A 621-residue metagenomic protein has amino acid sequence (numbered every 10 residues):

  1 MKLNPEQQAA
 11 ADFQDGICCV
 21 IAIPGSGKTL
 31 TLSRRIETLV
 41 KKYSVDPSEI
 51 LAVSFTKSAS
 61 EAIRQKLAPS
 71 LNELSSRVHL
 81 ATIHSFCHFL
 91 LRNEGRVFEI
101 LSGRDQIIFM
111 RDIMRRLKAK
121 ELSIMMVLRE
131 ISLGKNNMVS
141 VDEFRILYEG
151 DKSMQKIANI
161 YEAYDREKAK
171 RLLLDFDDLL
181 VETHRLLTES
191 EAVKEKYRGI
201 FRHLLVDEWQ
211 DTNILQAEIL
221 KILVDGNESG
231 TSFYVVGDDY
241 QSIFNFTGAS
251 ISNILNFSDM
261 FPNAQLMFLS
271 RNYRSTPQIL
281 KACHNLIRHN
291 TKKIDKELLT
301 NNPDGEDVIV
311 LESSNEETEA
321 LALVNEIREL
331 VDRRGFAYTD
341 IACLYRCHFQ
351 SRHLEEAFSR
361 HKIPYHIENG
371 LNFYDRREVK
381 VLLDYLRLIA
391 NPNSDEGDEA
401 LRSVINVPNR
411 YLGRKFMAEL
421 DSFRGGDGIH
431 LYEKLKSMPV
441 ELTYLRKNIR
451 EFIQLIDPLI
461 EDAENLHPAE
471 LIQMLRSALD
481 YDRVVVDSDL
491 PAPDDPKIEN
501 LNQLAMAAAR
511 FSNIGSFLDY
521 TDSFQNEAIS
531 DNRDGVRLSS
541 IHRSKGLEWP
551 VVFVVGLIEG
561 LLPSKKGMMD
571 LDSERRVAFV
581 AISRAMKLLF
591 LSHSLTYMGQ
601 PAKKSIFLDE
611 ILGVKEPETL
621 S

Functional and structural regions predicted by a protein language model:
M1-D12, G16-P24, L51, A59 (+4 more regions): Conserved helicase NTPase motor core
M1-I100, E195, G230, K281-H284 (+1 more regions): P-loop NTPase Walker
F13, S75-V78, E94-D178, F201 (+3 more regions): ATP-hydrolysis module of ASCE/P-loop NTPase motor domains, specifically the Walker B Asp-Glu catalytic pair
G16, V45-E49, S76-R77, S229-T231 (+8 more regions): Short glycine-/polar-rich loops that comprise or flank the Walker A/P-loop and associated switch/sensor motifs
V20, P24-L32, N263-Q265, S270-P364 (+2 more regions): Helicase P-loop NTPase motor core
S75-L90, I363-Y385: Conserved beta-strand -> loop -> alpha-helix junction used to position metal-binding or nucleic-acid-contacting
H79-S85, D178, T183, D534-I541: Conserved two-lobed SF2 helicase motor
E355-E356, R376, L383-L620: Conserved helicase C-terminal RecA-like lobe
